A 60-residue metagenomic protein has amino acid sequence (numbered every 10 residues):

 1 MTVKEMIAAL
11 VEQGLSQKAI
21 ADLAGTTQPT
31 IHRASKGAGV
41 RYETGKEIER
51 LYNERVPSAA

Functional and structural regions predicted by a protein language model:
M1-L15, R50: Short, amphipathic alpha-helical "recognition" segments used to contact nucleic acids or chromatin
G14-Q17, A60: Helix-turn-helix/homeodomain-like alpha-helical modules used for DNA recognition and transcription-factor dimerization
A19-A21: Short alpha-helical "recognition helix" segments of helix-turn-helix
A24, A34-S35, G45, Y52: Small side chains
T26-V40: Recognition helix of helix-turn-helix/homeodomain-like DNA-binding domains that insert into the DNA major groove
V40-A60: DNA major-groove recognition helix of helix-turn-helix/homeodomain DNA-binding modules
